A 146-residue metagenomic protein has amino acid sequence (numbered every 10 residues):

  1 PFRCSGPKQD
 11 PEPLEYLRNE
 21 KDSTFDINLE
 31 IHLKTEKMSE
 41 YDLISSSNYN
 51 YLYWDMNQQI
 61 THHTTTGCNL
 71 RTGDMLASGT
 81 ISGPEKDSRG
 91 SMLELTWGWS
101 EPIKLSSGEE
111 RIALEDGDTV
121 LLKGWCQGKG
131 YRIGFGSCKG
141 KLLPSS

Functional and structural regions predicted by a protein language model:
P1-R71, S82-S146: Catalytic-core "active-site belt" of small-molecule-metabolizing enzymes, emphasizing His/Asp/Glu-rich regions
G73-L76: Hydrophobic, well-ordered secondary-structure elements that form the walls of internal hydrophobic environments
G79: Aromatic-rich peripheral "rim/lid" segments of glycoside hydrolase catalytic domains that contact and position glycan
